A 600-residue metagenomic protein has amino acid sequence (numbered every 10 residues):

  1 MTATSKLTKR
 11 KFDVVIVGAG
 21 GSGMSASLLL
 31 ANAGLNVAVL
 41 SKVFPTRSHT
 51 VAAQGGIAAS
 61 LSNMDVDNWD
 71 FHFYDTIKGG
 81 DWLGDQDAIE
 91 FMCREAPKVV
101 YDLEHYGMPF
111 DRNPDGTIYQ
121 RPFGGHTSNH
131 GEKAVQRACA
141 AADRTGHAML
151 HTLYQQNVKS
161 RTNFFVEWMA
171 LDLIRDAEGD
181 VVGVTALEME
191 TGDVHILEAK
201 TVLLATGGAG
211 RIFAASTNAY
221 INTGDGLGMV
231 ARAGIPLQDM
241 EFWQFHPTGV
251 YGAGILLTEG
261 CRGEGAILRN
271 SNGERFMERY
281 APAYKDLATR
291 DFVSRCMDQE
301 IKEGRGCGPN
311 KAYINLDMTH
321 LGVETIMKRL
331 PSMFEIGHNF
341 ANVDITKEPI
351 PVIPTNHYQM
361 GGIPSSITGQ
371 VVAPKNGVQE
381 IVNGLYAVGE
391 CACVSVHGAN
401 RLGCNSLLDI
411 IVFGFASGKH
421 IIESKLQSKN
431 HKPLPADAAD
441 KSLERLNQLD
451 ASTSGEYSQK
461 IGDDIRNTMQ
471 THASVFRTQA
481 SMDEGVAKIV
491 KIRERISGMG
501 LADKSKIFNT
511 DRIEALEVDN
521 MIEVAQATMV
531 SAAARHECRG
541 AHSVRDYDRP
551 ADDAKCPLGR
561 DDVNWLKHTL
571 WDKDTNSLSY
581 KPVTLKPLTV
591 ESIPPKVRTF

Functional and structural regions predicted by a protein language model:
T2-F12, G21, A26-L29, A33 (+12 more regions): Glycine- and aromatic-enriched mobile tails/lids
G20-G21, F44, R144, A209-G210: Residue-level detector of alpha-helix initiation sites
N36-S41, D239: Short beta-strand "acidic-cap" motif of Rossmann-like dinucleotide-binding folds
V43-D75, D81, T258: Conserved N-terminal glycine-rich FAD pyrophosphate-binding loop of Rossmann-like flavoproteins
E104-D193, E198, A205, A214 (+2 more regions): Conserved redox-cofactor binding core of oxidoreductases
D172-I196, V343, K347-V394: FAD-site-proximal beta/loop scaffold in flavoenzymes
T201-I255, G403-H420: Glycine-rich loop(s) and the adjacent beta-strand/alpha-helix scaffold that form part
M229, I235-P351, H420: An anion/pyrophosphate-binding glycine-rich loop and adjacent beta-alpha core in soluble alpha-beta enzymes
